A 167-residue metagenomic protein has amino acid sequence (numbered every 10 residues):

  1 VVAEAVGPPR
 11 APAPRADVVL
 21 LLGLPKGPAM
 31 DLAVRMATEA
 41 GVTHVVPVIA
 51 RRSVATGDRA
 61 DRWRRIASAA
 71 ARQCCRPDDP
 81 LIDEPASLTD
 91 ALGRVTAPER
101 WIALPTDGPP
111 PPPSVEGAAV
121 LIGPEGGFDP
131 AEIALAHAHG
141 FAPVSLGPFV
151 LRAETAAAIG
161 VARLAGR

Functional and structural regions predicted by a protein language model:
V2-W101: RNA substrate-binding interface of SAM-dependent RNA methyltransferases
L22-G23, T56, E125, F149 (+1 more regions): Glycine- and other small-residue-rich loops at beta-strand/loop junctions that grip anionic moieties
G27, D31, G127-A131, L151: Short, electropositive, low-hydrophobicity segments enriched in small/polar residues
R35, A60-R62, V115-G117, A134-H137 (+1 more regions): Short, glycine/charged-enriched secondary-structure capping and boundary segments
A86-G93, G108-P110, V150-L151: A short acidic, often aromatic-flanked loop/helix-cap motif at beta-alpha or helix-coil junctions that lines enzyme
V95, E99-S145: Active-site/ligand-binding-proximal alpha/beta "capping" segment
P130-R167: Structured adenosyl-cofactor binding patch, chiefly the S-adenosyl-L-methionine
